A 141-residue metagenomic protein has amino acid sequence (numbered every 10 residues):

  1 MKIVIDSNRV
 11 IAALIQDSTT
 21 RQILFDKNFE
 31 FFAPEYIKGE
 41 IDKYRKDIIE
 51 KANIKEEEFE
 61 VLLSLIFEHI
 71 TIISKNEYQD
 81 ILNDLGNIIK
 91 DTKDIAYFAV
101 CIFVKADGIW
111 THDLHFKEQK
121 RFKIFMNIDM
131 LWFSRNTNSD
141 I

Functional and structural regions predicted by a protein language model:
M1-A33: Short, well-structured N-terminal submotif of metal-dependent ribonuclease cores
V10, I37, Y97, H115-F116: Alpha-helix capping/helix-boundary segments
A13-L14, E40, Y44, Q119: Residues that scaffold the ATP/ADP-binding catalytic core of kinase and kinase-like folds
D17-T20, F25, R45-D47, K123-M126: Short, glycine/charged-enriched secondary-structure capping and boundary segments
D26-N28, E35-D84: PIN-domain endoribonuclease scaffold, especially VapC-family toxins
F31, A52, I124-I128: Short hydrophobic/aromatic-enriched beta-strand-loop microsegments
T71-G108, L114: Active-site neighborhoods of divalent-metal-dependent phosphate/nucleic-acid chemistry enzymes
I102-I141: Acidic, PIN/NYN-like endoribonuclease modules and their adjacent C-terminal/linker elements
